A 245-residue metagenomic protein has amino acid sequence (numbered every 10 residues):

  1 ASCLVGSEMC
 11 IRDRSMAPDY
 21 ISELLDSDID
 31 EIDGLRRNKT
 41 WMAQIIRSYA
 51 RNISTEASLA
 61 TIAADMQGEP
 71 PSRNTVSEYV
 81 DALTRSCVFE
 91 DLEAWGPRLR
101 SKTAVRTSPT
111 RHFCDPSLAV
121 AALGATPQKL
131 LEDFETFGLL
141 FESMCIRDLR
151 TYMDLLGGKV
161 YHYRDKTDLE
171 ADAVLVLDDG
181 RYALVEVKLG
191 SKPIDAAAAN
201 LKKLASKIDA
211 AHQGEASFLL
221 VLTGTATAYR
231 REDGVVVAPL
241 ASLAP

Functional and structural regions predicted by a protein language model:
C3-C10: Short, small-residue-biased leader/transition segments that mark boundaries at the very start of proteins
S15-R181: Accessory nucleic acid-recognition modules appended to NTPase machines
A121, I194-D195, A228-E232: Switch/connector loops and helix/strand junctions flanking conserved nucleotide-binding motifs in nucleotide-processing
R164, V221-T223: Short beta-strand/turn micro-motifs composed of small residues that flank or help shape donor/cofactor-binding pockets
R181-P193: Active-site ExK catalytic segment of metal-dependent nucleases
L184, L220-V221: Structural beta-sheet core signal
G190-A210: Mg2+/Mn2+-dependent nuclease catalytic core
G224-P245: Domain-level recognition of nuclease-like catalytic cores that cleave nucleotide substrates
